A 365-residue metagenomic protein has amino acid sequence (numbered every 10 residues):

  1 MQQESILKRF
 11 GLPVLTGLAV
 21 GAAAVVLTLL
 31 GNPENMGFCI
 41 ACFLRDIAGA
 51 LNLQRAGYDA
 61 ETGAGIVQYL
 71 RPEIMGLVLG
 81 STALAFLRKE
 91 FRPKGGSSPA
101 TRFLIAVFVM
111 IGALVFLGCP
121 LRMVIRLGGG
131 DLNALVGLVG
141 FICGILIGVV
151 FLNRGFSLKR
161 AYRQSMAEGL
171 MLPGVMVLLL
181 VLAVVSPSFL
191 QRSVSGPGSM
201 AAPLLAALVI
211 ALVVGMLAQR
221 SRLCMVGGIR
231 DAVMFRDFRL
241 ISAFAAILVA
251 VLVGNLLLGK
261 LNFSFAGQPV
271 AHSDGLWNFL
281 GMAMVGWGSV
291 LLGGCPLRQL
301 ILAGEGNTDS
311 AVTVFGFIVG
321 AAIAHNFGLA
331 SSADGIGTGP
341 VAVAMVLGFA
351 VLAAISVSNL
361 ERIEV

Functional and structural regions predicted by a protein language model:
M1-V365: Membrane-interfacial helix-loop segments of redox and metal-homeostasis proteins, especially TM-loop-TM junctions
